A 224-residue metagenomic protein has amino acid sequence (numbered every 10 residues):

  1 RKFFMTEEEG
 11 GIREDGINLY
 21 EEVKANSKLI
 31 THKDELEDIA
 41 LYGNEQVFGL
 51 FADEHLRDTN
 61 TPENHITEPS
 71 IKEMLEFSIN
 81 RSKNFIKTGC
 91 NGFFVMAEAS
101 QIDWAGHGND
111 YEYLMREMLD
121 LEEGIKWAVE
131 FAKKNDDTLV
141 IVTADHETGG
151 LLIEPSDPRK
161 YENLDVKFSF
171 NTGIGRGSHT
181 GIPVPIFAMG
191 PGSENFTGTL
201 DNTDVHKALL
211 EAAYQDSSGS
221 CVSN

Functional and structural regions predicted by a protein language model:
R1-S223: A post-motif C-terminal structural segment
